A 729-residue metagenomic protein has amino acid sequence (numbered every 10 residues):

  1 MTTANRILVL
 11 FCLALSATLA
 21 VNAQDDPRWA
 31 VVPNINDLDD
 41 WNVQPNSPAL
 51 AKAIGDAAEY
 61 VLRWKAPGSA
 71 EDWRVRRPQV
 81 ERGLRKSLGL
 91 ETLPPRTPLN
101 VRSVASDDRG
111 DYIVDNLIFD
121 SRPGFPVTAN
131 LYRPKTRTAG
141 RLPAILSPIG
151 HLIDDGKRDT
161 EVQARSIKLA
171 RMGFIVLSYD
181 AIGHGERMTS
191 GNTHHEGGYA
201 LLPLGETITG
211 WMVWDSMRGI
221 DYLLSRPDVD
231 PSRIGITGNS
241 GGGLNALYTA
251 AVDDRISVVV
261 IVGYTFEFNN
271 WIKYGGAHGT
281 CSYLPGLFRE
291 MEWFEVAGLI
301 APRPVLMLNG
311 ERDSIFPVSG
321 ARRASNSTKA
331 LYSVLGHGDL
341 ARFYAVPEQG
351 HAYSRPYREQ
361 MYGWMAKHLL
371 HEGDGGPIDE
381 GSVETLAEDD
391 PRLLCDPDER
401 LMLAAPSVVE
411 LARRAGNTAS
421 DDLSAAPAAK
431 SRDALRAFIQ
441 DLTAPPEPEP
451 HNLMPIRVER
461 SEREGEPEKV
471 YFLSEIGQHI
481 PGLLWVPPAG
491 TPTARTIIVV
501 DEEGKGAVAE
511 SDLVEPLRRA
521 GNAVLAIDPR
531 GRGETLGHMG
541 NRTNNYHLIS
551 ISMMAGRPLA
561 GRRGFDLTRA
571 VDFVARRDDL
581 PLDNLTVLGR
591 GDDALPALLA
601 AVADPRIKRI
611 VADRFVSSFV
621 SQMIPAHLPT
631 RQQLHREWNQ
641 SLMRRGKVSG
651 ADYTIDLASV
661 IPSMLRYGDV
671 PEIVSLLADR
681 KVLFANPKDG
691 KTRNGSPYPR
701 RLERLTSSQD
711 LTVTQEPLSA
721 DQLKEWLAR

Functional and structural regions predicted by a protein language model:
M1-V9: Bacterial N-terminal signal peptides that target proteins for export
L8-T18: Bacterial N-terminal signal peptides
Q24-V127, R137, A301-R303, L308-P481 (+6 more regions): Alpha/beta-hydrolase-fold serine-hydrolase catalytic core, especially in secreted/extracellular enzymes
A129-L131, A139-G150, T493-E502: Short beta-strand element of the alpha/beta-hydrolase
T136-G140, H194-N239, I256, N541-G591: Gly/Ser-rich "nucleophile elbow"/oxyanion-hole loop immediately N-terminal to the catalytic nucleophile in hydrolases
L152, G219-R289, A570-L676: Primarily recognizes the serine-hydrolase "nucleophile elbow" in alpha/beta-hydrolase and SGNH/GDSL folds
D159-L177, A509-A526: Short amphipathic alpha-helix adjacent to the substrate-entry channel of hydrolases
G183-H195, N270, G531-Y546: Glycine-rich "HGGG/HGxG" loop immediately N-terminal to the catalytic nucleophile of the alpha/beta-hydrolase
